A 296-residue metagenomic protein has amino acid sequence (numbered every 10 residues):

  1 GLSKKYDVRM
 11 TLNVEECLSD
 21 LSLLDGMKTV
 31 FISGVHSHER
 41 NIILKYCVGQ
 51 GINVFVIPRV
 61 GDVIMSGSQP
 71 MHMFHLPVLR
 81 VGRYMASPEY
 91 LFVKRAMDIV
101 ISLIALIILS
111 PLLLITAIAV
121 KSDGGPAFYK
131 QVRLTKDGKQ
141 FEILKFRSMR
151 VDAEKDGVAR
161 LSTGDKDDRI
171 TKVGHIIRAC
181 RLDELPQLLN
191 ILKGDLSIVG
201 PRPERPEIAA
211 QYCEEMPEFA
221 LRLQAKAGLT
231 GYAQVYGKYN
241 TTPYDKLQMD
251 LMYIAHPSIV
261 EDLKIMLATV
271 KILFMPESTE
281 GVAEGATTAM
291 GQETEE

Functional and structural regions predicted by a protein language model:
G1-I107, E280-E296: N-terminal hydrophobic signal-anchor/signal peptide
G51, V56-P58, P186-L189, V235-K238: Hydrophobic alpha-helical segments characteristic of transmembrane helices
G61-D62, Y129-R169, L229-Q248: Short, glycine-rich, amphipathic interfacial segments at transmembrane boundaries or analogous
M71, Y129-L134, L223-Q224: Short acidic-hydrophobic surface loop/beta-edge motif
E89-A153, N190, I259, I265-E296: A hydrophobic, helix-centered structural microdomain
T116, V158, V199-P201, E207 (+2 more regions): Short, hydrophobic secondary-structure boundary micro-motifs
T163-K226, I265-L273: A short, structured surface patch at a secondary-structure boundary
E218-E296: C-terminal terminal-structure detector
